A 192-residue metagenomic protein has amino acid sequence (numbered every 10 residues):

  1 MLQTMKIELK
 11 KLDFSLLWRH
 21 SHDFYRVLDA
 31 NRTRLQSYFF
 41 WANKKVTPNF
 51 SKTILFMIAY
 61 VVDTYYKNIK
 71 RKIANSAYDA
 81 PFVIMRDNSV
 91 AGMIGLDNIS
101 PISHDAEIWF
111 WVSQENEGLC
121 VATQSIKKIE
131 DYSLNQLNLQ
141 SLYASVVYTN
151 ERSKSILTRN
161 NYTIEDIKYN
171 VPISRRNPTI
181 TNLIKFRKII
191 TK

Functional and structural regions predicted by a protein language model:
M1-D23, V27-R34, P81-K192: Acyl-donor (CoA/ACP) binding surface of acyl/acetyltransferases
Y25-L28, Y66, K70: A generic alpha-helix structural signal
T33-I69: Conserved GNAT-fold acetyl-CoA-binding loop/helix
V61, Y65, Y78-A80, G92: Generic hydrophobic, aliphatic-rich segments that mediate packing or membrane embedding
R71-A77: Short loop/turn motifs at secondary-structure junctions and domain boundaries
